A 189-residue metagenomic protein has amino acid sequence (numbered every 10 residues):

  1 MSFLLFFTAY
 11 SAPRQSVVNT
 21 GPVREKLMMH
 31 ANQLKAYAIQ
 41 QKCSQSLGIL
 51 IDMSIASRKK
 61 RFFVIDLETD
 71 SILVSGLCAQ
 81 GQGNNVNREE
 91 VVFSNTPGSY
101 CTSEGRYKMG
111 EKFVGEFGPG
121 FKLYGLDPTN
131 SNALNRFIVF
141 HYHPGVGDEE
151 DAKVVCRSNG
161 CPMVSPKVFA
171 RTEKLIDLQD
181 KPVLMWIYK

Functional and structural regions predicted by a protein language model:
M1-F6: Bacterial N-terminal signal peptides
S11-N159, P166-D177, V183, K189: Cell wall/extracellular polymer interaction/catalysis modules
